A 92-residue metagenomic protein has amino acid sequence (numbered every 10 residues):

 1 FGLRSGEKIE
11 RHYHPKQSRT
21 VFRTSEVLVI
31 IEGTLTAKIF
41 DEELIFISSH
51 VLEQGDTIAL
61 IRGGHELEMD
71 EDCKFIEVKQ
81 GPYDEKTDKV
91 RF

Functional and structural regions predicted by a protein language model:
F1-Q17, T24: A short glycine-rich, His/Asp/Glu-containing loop-to-beta-strand
R4, I30, E53, L60-I61 (+1 more regions): A short, compositionally biased micro-patch
R4-S5, R23-F40: Glycine- and acidic-residue-biased ligand/ion/polar-headgroup-sensing regions
R11, A37-K38, A59-L60, G64-D70 (+1 more regions): Short beta-strand His + acidic residue motifs that chelate non-heme Fe in jelly-roll/DSBH and cupin folds
D41-R62: Short acidic-glycine-tyrosine-enriched beta hairpin
E66-F92: Double-stranded beta-helix
